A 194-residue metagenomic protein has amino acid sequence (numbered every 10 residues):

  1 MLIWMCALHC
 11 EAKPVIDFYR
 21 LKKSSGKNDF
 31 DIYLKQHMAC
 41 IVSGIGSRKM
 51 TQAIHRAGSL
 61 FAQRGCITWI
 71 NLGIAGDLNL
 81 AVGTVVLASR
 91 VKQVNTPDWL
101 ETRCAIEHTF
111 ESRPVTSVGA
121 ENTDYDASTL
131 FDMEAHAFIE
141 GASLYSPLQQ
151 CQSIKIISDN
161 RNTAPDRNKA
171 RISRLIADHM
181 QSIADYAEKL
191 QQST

Functional and structural regions predicted by a protein language model:
M1-I3, M38: Extreme N-terminal starter segment of soluble prokaryotic enzymes
M5-L8, G44: Structural motif
L8-H9, A135: Helix N-cap/beta->alpha junction signal
C10-V15, K49-M50: Short N-terminal binding/cap micro-motifs at the start of the first secondary-structure element
R20-K22: Short, surface-exposed loop motifs enriched in S/T, G, D/E and P with embedded aromatic residues
G26-T194: Glycine-rich phosphate- or other oxyanion-binding loops that anchor nucleotides, phosphorylated ligands
